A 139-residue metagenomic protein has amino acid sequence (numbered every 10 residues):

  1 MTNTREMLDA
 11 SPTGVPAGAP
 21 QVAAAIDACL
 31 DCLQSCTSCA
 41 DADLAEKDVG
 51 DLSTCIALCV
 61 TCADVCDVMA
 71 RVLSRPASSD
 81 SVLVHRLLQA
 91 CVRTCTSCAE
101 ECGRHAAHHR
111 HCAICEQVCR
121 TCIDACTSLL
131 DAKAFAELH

Functional and structural regions predicted by a protein language model:
M1-H139: Amphipathic alpha-helical hairpins
